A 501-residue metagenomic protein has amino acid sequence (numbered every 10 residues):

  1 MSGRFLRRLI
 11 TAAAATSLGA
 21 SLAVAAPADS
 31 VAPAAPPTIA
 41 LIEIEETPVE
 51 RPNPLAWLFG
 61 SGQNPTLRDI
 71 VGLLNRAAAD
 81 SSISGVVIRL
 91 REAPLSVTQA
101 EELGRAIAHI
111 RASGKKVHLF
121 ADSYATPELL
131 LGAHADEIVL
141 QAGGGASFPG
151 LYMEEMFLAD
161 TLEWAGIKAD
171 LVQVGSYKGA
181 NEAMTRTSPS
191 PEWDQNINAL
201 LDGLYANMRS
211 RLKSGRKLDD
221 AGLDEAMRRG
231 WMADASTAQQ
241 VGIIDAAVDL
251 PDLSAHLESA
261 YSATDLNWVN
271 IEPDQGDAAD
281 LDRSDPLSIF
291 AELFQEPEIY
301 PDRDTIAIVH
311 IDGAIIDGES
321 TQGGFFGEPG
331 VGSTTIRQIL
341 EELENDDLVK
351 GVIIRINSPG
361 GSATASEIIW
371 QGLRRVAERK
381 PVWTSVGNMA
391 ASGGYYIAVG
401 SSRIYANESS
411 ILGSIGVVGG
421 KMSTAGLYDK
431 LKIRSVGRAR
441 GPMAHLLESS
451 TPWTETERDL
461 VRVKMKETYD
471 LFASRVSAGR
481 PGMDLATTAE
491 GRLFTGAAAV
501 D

Functional and structural regions predicted by a protein language model:
S2-A13: Bacterial N-terminal signal peptides that target proteins for export
F5, G19-D219, D224-M232, A246 (+3 more regions): Small-residue-centered hinge/linker elements
T11-S21: Bacterial N-terminal signal peptides
D220-V241, A246, G482-D501: Amphipathic alpha-helical substructures
L250: Extracytoplasmic/periplasmic copper-protein system
